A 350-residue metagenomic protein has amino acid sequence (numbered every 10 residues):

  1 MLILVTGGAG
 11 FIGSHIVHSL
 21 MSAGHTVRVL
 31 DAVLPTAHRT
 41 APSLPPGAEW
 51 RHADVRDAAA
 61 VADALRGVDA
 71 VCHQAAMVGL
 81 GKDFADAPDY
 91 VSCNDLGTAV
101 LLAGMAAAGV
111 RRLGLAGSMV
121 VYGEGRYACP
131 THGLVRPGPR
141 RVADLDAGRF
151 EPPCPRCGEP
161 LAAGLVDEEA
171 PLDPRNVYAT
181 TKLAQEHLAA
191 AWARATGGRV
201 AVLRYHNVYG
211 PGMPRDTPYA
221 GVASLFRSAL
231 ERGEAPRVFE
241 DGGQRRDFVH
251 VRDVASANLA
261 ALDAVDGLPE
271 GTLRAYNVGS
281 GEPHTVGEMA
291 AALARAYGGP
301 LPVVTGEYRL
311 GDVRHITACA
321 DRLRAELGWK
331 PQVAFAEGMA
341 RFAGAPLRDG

Functional and structural regions predicted by a protein language model:
M1-V202: N-terminal Rossmann-like NAD(P)+-binding domain of SDR-like oxidoreductases, especially those catalyzing
H15, A60-D63, G67-A70, V100 (+8 more regions): Alpha-helical elements of Rossmann-like donor-binding domains used by nucleotide-donor carbohydrate transfer enzymes
D31, R204-N207, E307: Residue-level recognition of beta-strand->loop/alpha-helix junctions
T36-A37, Y122-G125, G212, V286 (+1 more regions): A short beta-to-alpha transition loop/helix N-cap that caps and shapes the active-site region
D83, H206, A275-V278: Short-chain dehydrogenase/reductase
Y127-G148, P152-A162, V177, H187-R246 (+2 more regions): NAD(P)-dependent short-chain dehydrogenase/reductase
L230-G350: C-terminal substrate-binding subdomain of Rossmann-fold SDR/epimerase-dehydratase oxidoreductases
